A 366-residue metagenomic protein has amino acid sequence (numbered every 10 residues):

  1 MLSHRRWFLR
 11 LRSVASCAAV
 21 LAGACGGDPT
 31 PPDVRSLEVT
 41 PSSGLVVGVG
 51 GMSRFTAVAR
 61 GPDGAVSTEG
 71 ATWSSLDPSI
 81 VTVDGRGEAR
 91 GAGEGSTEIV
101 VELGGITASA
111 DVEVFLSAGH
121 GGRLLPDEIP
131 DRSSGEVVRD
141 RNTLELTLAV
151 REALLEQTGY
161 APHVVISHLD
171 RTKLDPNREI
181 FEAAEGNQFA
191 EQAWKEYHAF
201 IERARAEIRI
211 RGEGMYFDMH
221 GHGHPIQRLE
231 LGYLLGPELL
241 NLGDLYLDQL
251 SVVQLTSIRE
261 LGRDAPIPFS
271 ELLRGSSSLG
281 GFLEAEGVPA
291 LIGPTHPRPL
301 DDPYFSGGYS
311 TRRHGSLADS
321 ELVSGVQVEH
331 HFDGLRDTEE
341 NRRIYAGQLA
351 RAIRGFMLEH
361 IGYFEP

Functional and structural regions predicted by a protein language model:
M1-L9: N-terminal secretory signal peptides that target proteins for export/translocation
R12-A19: Sec-dependent signal peptide hydrophobic core
L21-A24: C-terminal motif of bacterial Sec signal peptides marking the signal peptidase cleavage site
G26-V112: Extracytoplasmic soluble-region selector
E113-P366: N-terminal catalytic or cofactor-binding beta/alpha core of small enzyme domains
